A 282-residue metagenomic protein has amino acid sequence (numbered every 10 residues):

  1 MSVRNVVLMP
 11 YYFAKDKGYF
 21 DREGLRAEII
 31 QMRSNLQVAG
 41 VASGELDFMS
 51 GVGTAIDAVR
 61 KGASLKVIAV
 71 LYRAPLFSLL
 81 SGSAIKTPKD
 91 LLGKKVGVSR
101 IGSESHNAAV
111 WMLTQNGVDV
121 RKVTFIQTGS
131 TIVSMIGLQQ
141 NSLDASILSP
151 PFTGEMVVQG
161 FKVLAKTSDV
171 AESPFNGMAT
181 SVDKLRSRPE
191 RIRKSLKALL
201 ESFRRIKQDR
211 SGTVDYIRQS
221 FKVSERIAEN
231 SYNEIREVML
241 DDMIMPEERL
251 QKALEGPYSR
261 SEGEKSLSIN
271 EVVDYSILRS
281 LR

Functional and structural regions predicted by a protein language model:
M1-T128, S134-Q140, D144-P150, F161-T167 (+1 more regions): Short, glycine-/small- and polar/acidic-enriched structural segments that line small-molecule recognition paths
L8, V38, A42, P88 (+11 more regions): Extracytoplasmic/secreted envelope proteins and their assembly/folding machinery, especially bacterial periplasmic
E23, A165, V214-Y216, S266-I269: Short, hydrophobic secondary-structure boundary micro-motifs
L36, D90, K122, V133 (+4 more regions): An acidic, carboxylate-rich microenvironment
G53-T54, I126, I132-F221: Pocket-lining segment of extracytoplasmic ligand-binding domains
R186-E264: Secondary-structure end/capping motifs
Y258-R282: Conserved C-terminal helix/tail region of periplasmic/extracytoplasmic solute-binding proteins
